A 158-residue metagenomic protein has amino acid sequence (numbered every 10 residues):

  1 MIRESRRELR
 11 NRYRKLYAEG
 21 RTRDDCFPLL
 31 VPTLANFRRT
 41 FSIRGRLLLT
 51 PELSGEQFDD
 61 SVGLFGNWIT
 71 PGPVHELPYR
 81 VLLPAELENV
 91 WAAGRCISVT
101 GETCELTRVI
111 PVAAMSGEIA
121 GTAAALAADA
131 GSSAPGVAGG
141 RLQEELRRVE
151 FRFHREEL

Functional and structural regions predicted by a protein language model:
M1-L158: Flavin (FAD/FMN)-binding glycine-rich loop and adjacent Rossmann-like elements that form
